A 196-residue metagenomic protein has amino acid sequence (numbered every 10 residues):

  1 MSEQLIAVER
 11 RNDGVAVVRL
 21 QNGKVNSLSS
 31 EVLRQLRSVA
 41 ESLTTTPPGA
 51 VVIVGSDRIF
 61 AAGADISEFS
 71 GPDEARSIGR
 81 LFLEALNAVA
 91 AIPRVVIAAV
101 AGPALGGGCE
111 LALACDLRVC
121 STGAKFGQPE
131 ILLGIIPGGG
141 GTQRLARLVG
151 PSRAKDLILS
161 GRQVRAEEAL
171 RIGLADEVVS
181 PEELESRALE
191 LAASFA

Functional and structural regions predicted by a protein language model:
M1-V54, N87: Conserved CoA-thioester-binding segment of acyl-CoA-metabolizing enzymes
V18, I53, D65, L111-L113 (+2 more regions): Hydrophobic/aromatic residues within transmembrane alpha-helices of multi-pass small-molecule transporters
V32-Q35, G55-A88, A104, L132-G134: Glycine- (often His-adjacent) and acidic-residue-rich active-site loop that binds/positions the CoA thioester
N87-L133, P137, Q163: Glycine-rich beta-to-alpha active-site loop
V119-A124, A166, A175-A196: C-terminal long alpha-helix characteristic of the crotonase
Q143-S152: Hydrophobic, secondary-structure "cap" segments at the distal end of domains
P151-K155, V164-R171: Short, structured loop/turn "capping" segments at alpha-beta junctions
